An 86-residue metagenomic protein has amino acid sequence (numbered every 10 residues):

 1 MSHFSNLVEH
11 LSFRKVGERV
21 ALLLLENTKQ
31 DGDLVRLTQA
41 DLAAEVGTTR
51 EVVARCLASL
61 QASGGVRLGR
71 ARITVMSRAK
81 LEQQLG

Functional and structural regions predicted by a protein language model:
M1-E18: A small-molecule sensor/coupling module
V16, L23-G86: Phosphate-/nucleic-acid-contacting segments
